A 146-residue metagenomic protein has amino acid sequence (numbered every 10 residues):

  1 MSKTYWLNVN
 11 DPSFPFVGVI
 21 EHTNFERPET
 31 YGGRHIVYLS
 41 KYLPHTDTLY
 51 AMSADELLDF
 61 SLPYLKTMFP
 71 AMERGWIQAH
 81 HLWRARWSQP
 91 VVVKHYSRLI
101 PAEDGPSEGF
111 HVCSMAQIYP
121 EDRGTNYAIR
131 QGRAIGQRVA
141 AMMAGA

Functional and structural regions predicted by a protein language model:
M1-Y38, Y42-A51, D55, D59-M72: Mid-domain catalytic core of redox enzymes that form a hydrophobic substrate pocket/lid adjacent to a catalytic redox
F25-G32, R84-Y119: FAD-binding beta-loop-beta segment adjacent to the flavin cofactor pocket
A51-D55, V93, D122-N126: Conserved strand-to-helix beginnings and helix N-cap segments that scaffold or border functional pockets
P63, K94-H95, A134: Generic recognition of well-ordered alpha-helical segments within structured catalytic/regulatory domains
A71-A85: A short coil-to-beta-strand element that immediately follows conserved catalytic motifs
R74, A144-A146: TerminUS-proximal long segments
S114-M143: A conserved FAD-binding loop/helix module that cradles the flavin
